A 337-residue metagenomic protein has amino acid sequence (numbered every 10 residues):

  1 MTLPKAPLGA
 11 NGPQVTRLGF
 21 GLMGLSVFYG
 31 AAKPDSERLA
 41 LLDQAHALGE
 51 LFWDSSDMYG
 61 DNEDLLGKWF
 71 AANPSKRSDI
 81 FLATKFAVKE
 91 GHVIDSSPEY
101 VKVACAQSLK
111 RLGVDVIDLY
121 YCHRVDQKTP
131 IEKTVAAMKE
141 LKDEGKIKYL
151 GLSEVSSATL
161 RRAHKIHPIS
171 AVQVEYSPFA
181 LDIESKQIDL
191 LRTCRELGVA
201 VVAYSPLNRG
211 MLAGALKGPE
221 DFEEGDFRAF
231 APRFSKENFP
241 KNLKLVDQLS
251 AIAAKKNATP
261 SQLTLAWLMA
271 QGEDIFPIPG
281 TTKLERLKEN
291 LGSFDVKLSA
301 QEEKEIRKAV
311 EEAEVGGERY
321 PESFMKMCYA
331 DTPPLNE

Functional and structural regions predicted by a protein language model:
M1-I80, E337: N-terminal binding-site loop/beta-alpha segment at the start of enzyme catalytic domains that lines or forms
K5, V125, I131-A313, K326-E337: Beta/alpha (TIM)-barrel catalytic core signal, keyed to glycine-rich beta->alpha loops juxtaposed to Asp/Glu that bind
V15-G19, L51-F52, M58, D79-A83 (+5 more regions): Structural preference for beta-strand elements that scaffold enzyme active sites
G24-Y29, K89-I94, R286-E289: A short acidic, helix-capping loop that chelates divalent metal ions and anchors anionic groups
Y29-A32, S56-D64, E90-H92, D126-P130 (+1 more regions): Acidic-and-aromatic substrate-binding clefts and catalytic sites of carbohydrate-active enzymes
A32-A45, S96-R111, S156-R161: Short, acidic/polar
S78-E90, P178: A short, structured active-site edge motif that brings together acidic residues
L109-K128: Active-site groove signature of glycoside hydrolases
